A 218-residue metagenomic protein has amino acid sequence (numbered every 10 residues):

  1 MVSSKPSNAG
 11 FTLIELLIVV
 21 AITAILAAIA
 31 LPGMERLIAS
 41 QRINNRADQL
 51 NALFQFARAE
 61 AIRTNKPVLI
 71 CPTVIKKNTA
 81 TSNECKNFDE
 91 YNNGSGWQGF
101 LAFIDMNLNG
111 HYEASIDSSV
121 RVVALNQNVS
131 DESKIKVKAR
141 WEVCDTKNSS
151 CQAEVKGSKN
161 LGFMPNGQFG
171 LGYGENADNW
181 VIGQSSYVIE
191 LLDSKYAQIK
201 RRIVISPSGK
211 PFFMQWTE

Functional and structural regions predicted by a protein language model:
M1-A39, L53: N-terminal single-pass transmembrane signal-anchor helix
V2-S3, I29-R42, D48, A59 (+3 more regions): N-terminal helix-rich module
A47-L50, F54: Heptad-repeat coiled-coil signal-transmission/dimerization helices
